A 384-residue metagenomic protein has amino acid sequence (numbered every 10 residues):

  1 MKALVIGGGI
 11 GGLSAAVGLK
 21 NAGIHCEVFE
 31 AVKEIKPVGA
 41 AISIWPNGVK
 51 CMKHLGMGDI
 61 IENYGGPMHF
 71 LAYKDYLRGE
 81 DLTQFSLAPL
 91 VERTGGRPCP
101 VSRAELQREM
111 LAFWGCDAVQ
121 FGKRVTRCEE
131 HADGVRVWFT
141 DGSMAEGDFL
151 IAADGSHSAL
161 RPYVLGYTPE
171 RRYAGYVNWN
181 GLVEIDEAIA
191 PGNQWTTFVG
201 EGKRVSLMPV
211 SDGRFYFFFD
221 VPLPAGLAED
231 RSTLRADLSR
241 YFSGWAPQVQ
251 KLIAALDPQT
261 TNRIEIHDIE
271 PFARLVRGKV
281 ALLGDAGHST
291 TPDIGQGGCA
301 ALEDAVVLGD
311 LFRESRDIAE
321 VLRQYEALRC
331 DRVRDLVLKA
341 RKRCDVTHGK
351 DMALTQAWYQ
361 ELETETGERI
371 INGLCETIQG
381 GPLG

Functional and structural regions predicted by a protein language model:
M1, N63, R78, K251 (+3 more regions): C-terminal helical "tail/cap" subdomain of flavin- and related membrane-associated enzymes
A3, K20, W45-L165, P169-L182 (+3 more regions): Conserved N-terminal helical subregion
V5-V32, I151-A152, W179, L238 (+1 more regions): Conserved mid-domain beta->alpha element of the FAD-binding
K36-P37, D81, L160-R161, T290-P292: Conserved protein kinase catalytic core
D59, I185-G192, A225-G226, Q248 (+1 more regions): Short helix-loop capping/hinge motifs at secondary-structure junctions, enriched in acidic/polar residues
E130-H131, M208-D212: Short beta-strand micro-motifs enriched in acidic
G175-M208: Flavin-dependent oxidoreductases
G192, E201-K203, V210-F215, F219-I294 (+1 more regions): FAD/FMN-dependent oxidoreductases across multiple families
